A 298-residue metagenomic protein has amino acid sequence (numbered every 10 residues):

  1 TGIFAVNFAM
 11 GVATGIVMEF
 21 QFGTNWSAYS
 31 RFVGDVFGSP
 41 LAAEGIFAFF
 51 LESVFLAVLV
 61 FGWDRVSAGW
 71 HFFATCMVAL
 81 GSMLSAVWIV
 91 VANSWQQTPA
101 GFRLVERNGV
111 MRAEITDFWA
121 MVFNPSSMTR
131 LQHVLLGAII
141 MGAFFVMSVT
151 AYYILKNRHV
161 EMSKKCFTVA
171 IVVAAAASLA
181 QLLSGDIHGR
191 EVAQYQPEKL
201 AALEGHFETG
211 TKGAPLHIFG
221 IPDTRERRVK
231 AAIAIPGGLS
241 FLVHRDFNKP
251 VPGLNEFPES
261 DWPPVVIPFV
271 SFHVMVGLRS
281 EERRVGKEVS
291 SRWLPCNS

Functional and structural regions predicted by a protein language model:
T1-A9, V33-F50, N124-I139, I267-S280: Membrane-entry segments of alpha-helical transmembrane domains in multi-pass membrane proteins
F4-T14, C76-Q97, A174-G185, D223-P236 (+1 more regions): Hydrophobic alpha-helical membrane-insertion segments
V6-M77, A92-S94: Membrane-interface helix-loop-helix modules in multi-pass inner-membrane proteins
F20-A42, S94-Q132, H188-G210, P215-P236 (+1 more regions): Membrane-interface interhelical loops and short amphipathic "cap" helices that link adjacent transmembrane segments
A57-R65, W70-C76, V87-W95, V122 (+2 more regions): Internal alpha-helical transmembrane segments
V173-L183, E191-G210, S291, S298: Extended hydrophobic/aromatic segments used for targeting, binding, or gating
E281, R292-W293: Intrinsic disorder/low-complexity segments
R283-V289: Conserved small/polar residues in nucleotide/adenosyl-binding loops
